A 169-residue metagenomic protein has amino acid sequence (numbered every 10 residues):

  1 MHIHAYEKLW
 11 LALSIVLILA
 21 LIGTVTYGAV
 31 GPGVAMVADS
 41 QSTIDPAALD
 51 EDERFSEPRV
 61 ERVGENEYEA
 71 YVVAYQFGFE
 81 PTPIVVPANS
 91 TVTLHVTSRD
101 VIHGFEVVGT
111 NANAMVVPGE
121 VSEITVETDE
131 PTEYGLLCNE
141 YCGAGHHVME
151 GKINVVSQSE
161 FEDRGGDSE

Functional and structural regions predicted by a protein language model:
M1-A74, D163, E169: Extracytoplasmic entry segments of secretory-pathway proteins
A5, D50-V101, S122-E130: Beta-strand cores of secreted/periplasmic/IMS beta-sandwich domains, seen most often in copper-related folds
L19-G33, A48-E51, E57, A114-E169: Extracellular/periplasmic metallocenter environments
Q76, G109-N111: Residue-level detection of beta-strand-connecting loop/turn positions
T82-P87, E106, V116-V117: Short histidine-centered beta-strand/loop micro-motifs that create catalytic or ligand/metal-coordination sites
H103-G109: Change to "...patches in solvent-exposed regions of secreted, membrane-anchored, or virion-exposed structural
